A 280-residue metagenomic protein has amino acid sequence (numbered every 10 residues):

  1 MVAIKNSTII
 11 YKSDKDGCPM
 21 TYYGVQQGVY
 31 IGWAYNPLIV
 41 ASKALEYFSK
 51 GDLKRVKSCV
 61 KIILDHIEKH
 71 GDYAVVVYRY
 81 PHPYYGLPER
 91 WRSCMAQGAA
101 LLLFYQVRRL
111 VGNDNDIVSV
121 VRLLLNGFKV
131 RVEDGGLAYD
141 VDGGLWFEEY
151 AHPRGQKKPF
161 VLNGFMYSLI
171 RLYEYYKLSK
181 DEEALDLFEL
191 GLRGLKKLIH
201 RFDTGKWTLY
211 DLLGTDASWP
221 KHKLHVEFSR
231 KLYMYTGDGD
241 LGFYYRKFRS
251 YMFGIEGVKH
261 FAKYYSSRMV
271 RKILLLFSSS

Functional and structural regions predicted by a protein language model:
M1-Y30, L53-V75, V118-D140, E182-W207 (+1 more regions): Long, well-ordered core segments of solenoidal/helical folds
K5-G32, Y73-R92, A138-V161, D203-L224 (+2 more regions): Carbohydrate-binding/catalytic loop surfaces
A34-S49, W91-R109, P159-Y176, A217-M234: Well-ordered alpha-helical segments within folded domains of soluble proteins
P37-L38, K43-Y47, V56-A99: Long, hydrophobic/aromatic-enriched structural stretches that serve as scaffold segments
V77-F128: Hydrophobic alpha-helical segments and helix pairs
V107-D116, Y175-L185, Y235-G239: Inter-helical turn/loop segments and adjacent helix faces that build the functional surface of alpha-helical bundle
L124-L178: Hydrophobic, aromatic-enriched interface-forming segments
K223-S280: C-terminal appended segment following the main domain
